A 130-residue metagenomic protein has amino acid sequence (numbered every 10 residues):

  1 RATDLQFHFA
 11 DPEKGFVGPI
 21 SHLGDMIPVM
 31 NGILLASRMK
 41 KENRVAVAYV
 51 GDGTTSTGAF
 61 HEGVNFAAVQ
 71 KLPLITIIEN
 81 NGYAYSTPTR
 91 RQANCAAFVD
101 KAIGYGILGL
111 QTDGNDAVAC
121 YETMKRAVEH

Functional and structural regions predicted by a protein language model:
R1-Q70, R91-N94, V99, I103-G106: Cofactor-binding active-site loop characterized by glycine-rich and histidine/acidic residues
F7-F9, T76, Y85: Generic structural hydrophobic/aromatic packing signal, biased to beta-strands
A68-I78: A glycine-rich helix N-cap at a beta->alpha junction
I78-H130: Thiamine diphosphate
